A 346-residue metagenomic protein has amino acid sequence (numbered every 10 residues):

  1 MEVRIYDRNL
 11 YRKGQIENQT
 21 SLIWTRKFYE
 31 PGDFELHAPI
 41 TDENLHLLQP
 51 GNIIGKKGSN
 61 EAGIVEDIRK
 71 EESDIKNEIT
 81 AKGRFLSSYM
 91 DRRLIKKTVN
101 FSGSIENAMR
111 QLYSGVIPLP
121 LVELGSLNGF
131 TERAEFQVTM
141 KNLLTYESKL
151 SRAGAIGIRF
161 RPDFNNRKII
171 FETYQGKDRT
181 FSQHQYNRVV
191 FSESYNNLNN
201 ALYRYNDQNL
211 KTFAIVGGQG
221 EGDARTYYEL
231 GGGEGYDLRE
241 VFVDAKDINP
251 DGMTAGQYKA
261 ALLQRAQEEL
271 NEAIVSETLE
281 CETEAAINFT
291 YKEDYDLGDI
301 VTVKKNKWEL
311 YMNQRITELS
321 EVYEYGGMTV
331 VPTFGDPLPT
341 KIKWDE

Functional and structural regions predicted by a protein language model:
M1-Y29, S192, N197-R204: Solvent-exposed edge beta-strands and adjacent loop segments that serve as assembly or binding interfaces
V3, P50-G58, G298-N306: Short conserved beta-strand and strand-loop elements enriched in small hydrophobics with frequent Asp/Gly
R26-I40, N77-S88, V216, E272-A286 (+2 more regions): Oligomerization/assembly interface segments of phage tail-like spikes and tubes
K27, E35-L36, G83, K97-E123 (+3 more regions): Amphipathic, non-transmembrane alpha-helical segments in extracytoplasmic/periplasmic proteins
T41-N128: Surface-exposed cap/loop segments at beta↔alpha junctions
L47-I54, T139-M140, S192-Y195, G298: Glycine-centered loop/turn motifs
R69-M90, G125-L210: Short beta-strand-centered interaction patches in the first periplasmic/extracellular domains of large envelope
D74, A81, Q219-Q257, E284-E346: Acidic, low-complexity/disordered segments
